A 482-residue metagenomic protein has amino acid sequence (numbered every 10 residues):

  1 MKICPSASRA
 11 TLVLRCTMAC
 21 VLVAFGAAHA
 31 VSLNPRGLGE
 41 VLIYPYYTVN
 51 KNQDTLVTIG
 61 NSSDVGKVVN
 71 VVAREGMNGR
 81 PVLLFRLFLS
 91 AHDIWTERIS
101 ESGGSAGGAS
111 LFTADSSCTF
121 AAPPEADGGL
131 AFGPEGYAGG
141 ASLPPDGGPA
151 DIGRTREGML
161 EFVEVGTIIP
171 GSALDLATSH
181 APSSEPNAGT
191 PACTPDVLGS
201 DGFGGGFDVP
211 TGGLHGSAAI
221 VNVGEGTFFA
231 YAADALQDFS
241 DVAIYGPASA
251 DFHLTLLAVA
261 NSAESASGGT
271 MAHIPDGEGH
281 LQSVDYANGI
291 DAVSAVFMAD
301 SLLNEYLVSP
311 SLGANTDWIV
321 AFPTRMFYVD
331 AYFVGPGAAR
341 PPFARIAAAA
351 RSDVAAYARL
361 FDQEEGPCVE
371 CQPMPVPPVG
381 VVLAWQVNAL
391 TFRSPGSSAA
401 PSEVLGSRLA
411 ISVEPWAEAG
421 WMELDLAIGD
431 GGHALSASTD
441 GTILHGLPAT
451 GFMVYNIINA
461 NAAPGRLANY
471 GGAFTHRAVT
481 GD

Functional and structural regions predicted by a protein language model:
M1-L12: N-terminal secretory signal peptides that target proteins for export/translocation
R15-F25: Bacterial N-terminal signal peptides
V31-G60: A structural motif detector for short, solvent-exposed N-terminal "entry" segments of globular domains
L42, W95-E97: Short strand-edge motifs at loop-to-beta-strand transitions and within beta-strands of extracellular beta-rich domains
I59-V65, E75: Asparagine-centered strand-capping/turn motif at beta-strand->loop junctions
N70-L87: Short beta-strand and strand-turn-strand segments in soluble, beta-rich domains
L87, R98-S100, G104-D482: Long, compositionally biased low-complexity segments
S90-I94: Solvent-exposed, conformationally flexible loop/turn segments
